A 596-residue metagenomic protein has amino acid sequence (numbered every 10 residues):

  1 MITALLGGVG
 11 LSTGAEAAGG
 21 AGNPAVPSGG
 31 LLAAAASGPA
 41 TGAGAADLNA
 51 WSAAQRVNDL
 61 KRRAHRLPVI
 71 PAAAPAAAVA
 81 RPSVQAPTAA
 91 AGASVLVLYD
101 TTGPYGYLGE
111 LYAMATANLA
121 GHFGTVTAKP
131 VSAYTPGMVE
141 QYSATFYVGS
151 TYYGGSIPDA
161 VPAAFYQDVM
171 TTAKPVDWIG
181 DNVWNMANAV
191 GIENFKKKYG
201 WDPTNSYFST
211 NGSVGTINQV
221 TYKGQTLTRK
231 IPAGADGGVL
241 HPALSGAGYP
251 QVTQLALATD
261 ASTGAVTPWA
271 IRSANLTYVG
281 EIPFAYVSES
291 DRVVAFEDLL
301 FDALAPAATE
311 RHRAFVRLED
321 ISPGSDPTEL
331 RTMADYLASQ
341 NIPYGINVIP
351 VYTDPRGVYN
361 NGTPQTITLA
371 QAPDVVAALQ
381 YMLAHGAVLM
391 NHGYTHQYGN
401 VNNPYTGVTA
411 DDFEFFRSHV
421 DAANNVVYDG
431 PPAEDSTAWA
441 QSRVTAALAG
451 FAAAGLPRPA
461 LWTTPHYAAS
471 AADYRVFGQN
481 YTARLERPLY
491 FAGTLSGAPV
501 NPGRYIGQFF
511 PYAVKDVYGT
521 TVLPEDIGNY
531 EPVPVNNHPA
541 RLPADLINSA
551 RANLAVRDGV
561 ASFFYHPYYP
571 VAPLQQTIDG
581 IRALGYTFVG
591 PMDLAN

Functional and structural regions predicted by a protein language model:
L32-G38, G42-Y142, E310, L337 (+1 more regions): Aromatic-Pro/Gly-enriched surface loop or interdomain linker that acts as a lid/target-recognition segment
P104-N185, R356: Helical hinge/lid and interdomain linker segments adjacent to catalytic or ligand-binding clefts that mediate domain
G124-P130, D298-E310, T328, T332-P355 (+4 more regions): C-terminal domain-boundary segment and adjacent tail
T151-I231: A glycine-rich, often tryptophan-bearing local segment used as a flexible ligand/cofactor-contacting loop or short
W184, P343-S470, I527, V560-F563: Metal-dependent polysaccharide deacetylase catalytic core of the NodB/CE4 family, i.e., the active-site-bearing domain
S209-A274: Catalytic beta-strand/loop cores that center a nucleophilic Ser/Cys/Thr and support acyl-enzyme chemistry
R313-S322, P327, A438-Q441, T445-L461 (+3 more regions): Catalytic grooves of carbohydrate-active enzymes
V426-V514, Y569, P573: Catalytic domains of cell-wall/extracellular-matrix polysaccharide-remodeling enzymes, centered on de-N-acetylation
